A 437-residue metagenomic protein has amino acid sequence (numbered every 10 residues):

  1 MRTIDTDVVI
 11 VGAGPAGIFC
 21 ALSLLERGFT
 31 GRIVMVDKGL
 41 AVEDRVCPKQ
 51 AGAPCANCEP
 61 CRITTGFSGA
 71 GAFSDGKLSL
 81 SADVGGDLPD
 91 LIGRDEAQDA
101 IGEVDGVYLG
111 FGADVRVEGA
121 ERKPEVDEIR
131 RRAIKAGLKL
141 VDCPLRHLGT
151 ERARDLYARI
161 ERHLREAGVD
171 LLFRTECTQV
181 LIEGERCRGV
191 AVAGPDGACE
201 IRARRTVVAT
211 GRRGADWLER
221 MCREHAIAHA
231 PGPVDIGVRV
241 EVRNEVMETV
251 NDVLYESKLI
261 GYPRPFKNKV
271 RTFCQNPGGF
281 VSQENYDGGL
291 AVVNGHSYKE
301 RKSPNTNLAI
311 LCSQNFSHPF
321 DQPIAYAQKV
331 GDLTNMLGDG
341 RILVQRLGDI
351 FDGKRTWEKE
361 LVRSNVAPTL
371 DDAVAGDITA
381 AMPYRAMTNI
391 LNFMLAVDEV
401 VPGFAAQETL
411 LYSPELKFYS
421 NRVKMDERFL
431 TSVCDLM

Functional and structural regions predicted by a protein language model:
M1-G85, K123-M437: Residues forming the flavin
C58, G66-G119: Dinucleotide-binding Rossmann-like beta1-alpha1 core, especially the glycine-rich loop that anchors the ADP
